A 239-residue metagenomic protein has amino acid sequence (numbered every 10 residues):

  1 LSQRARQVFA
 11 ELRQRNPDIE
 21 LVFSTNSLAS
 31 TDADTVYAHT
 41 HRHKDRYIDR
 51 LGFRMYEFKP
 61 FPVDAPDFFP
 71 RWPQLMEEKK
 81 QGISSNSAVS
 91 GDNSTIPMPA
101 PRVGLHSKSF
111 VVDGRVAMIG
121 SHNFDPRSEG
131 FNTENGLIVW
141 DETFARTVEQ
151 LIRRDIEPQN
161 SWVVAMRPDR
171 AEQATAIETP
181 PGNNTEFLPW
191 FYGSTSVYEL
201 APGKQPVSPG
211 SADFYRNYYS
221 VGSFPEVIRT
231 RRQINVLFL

Functional and structural regions predicted by a protein language model:
S2-L239: PLD/PLD-like phosphodiesterase catalytic module centered on the HKD motif
